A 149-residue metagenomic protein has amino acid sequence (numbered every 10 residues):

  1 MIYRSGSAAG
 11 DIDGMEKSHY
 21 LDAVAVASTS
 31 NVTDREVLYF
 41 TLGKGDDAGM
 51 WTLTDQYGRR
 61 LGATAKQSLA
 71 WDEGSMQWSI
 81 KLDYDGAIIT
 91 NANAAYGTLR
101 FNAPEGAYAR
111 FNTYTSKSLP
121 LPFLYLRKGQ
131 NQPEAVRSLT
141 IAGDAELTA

Functional and structural regions predicted by a protein language model:
M1-Q132: Lectin-like carbohydrate-binding module/patch detector with strong preference for beta-trefoil
P133-A149: Secondary-structure capping and domain/repeat boundary segments
